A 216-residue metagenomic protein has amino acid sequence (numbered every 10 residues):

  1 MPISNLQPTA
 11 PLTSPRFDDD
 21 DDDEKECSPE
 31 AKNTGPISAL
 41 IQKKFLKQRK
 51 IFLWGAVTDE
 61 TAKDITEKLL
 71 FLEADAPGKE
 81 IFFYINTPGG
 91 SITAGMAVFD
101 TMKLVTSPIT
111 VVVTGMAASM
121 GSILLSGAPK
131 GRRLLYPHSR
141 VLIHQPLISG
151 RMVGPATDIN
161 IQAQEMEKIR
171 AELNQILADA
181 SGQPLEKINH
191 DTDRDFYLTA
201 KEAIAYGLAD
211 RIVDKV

Functional and structural regions predicted by a protein language model:
M1-M120, G127-V216: N-terminal organellar transit peptides
